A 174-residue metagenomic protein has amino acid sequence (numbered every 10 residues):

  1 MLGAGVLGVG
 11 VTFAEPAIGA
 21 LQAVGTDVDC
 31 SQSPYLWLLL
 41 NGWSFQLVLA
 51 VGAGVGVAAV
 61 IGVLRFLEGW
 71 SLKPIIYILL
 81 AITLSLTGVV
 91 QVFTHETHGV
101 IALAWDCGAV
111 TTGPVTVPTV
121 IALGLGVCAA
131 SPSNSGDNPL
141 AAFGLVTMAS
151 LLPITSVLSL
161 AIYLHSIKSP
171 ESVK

Functional and structural regions predicted by a protein language model:
M1, I78-V89, P114-P118, A149-V157: Small-residue-rich segments of transmembrane alpha-helices in multi-pass membrane proteins, especially helix faces
M1-V89: Helix-loop-helix junctions within the multi-pass membrane cores of secondary transporters/permeases
G5, V48-V51, V55, A109-T116 (+2 more regions): Alpha-helical transmembrane segments of integral membrane proteins, emphasizing hydrophobic/aromatic residues
G10-A17, D106-T112, T116-V117: Conserved phosphate/anionic-ligand binding catalytic regions in large, soluble enzymes, centered on
G19-D27, L80, I101-D106, P118-A129: Re-entrant/interfacial helical elements at transmembrane boundaries that shape and gate the permeation pathway
L21-N41, E96-T111, E171-V173: Membrane-interface interhelical loops and short amphipathic "cap" helices that link adjacent transmembrane segments
I61-I78, Q91-V100, S133-K174: Juxtamembrane and boundary regions of transmembrane helices in multi-pass small-molecule transporters and channels
